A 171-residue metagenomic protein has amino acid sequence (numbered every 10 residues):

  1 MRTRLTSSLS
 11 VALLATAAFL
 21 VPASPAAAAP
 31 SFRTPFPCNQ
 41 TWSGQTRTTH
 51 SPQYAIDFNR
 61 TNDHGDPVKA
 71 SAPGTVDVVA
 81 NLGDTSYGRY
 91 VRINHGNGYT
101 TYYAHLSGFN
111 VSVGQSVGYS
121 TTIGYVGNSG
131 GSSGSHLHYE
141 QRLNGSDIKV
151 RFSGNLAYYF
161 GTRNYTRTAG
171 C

Functional and structural regions predicted by a protein language model:
M1-A28: Secretory targeting and sorting signals
A26-R89, T168-C171: Surface-exposed, glycine-biased beta-strand/turn segments
Q40, T48-Y54, T61, Y99-Y102 (+3 more regions): Histidine-/acidic-rich catalytic cores in large beta-rich domains
R47, V79, F109, V126-S129: Residue-level recognition of beta-strand microenvironments
D57, R92-H95, H105, Q115 (+1 more regions): Conserved, short, structured surface segments that act as functional micro-motifs
P67-A70, Y103, G114-V117: Small beta-strand-rich domains/subdomains or short beta-sheet motifs embedded in larger alpha/beta proteins
S71-N110, S135: Zn2+-dependent peptidoglycan hydrolase active-site motif and core
